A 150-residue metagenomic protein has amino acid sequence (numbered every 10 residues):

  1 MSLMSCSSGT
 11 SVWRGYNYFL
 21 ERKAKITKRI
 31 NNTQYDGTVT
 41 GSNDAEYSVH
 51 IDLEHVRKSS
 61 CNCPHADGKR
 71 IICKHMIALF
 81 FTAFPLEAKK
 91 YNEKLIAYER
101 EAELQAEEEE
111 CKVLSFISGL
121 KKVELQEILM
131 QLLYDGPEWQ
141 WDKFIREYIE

Functional and structural regions predicted by a protein language model:
M1-E150: Long, low-complexity, compositionally biased intrinsically disordered regions
